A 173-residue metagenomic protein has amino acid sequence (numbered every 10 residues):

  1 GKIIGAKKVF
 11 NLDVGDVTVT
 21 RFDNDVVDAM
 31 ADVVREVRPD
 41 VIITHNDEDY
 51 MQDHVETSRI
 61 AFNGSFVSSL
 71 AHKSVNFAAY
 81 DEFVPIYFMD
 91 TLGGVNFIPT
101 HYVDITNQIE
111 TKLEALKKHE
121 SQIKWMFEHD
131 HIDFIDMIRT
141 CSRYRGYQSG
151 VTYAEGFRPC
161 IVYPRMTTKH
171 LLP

Functional and structural regions predicted by a protein language model:
K2-V17: A conserved beta-strand->alpha-helix junction
R21-P173: Metal-dependent de-N-acetylase/amidase catalytic core
